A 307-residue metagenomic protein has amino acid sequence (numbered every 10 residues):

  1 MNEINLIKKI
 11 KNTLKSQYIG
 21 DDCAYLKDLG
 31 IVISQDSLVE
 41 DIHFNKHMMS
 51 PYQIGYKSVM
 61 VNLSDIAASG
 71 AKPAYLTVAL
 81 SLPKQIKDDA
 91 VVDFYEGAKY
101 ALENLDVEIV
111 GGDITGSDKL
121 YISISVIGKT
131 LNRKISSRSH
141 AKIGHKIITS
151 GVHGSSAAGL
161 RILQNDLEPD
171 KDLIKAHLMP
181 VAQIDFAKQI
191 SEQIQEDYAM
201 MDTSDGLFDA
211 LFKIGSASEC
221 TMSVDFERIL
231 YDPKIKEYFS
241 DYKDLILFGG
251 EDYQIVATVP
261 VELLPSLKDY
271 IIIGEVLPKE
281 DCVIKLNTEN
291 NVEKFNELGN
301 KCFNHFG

Functional and structural regions predicted by a protein language model:
M1-K9, Q85-E108, D118-L120, E192-G307: Glycine-/charge-enriched secondary-structure boundary and capping motifs
M1-S50, S69, V78, D93 (+3 more regions): Extreme N-terminal cap/leader segments of soluble proteins
D28, L38, P73-R161, E275: Glycine-rich anion-binding loops of enzyme active sites
E40-M48, T130, E168-L173: Glycine/charged-rich beta-loop-alpha catalytic/anionic-binding loops adjacent to active sites
H47-V61, Q85-E96: Glycine-rich anion/phosphate-binding loops
S58-S69, K99-N104: A short, N-terminal amphipathic alpha-helix
G159-A176: Short, compositionally biased
M179-S191: A short, well-structured juxtamembrane/interface segment
